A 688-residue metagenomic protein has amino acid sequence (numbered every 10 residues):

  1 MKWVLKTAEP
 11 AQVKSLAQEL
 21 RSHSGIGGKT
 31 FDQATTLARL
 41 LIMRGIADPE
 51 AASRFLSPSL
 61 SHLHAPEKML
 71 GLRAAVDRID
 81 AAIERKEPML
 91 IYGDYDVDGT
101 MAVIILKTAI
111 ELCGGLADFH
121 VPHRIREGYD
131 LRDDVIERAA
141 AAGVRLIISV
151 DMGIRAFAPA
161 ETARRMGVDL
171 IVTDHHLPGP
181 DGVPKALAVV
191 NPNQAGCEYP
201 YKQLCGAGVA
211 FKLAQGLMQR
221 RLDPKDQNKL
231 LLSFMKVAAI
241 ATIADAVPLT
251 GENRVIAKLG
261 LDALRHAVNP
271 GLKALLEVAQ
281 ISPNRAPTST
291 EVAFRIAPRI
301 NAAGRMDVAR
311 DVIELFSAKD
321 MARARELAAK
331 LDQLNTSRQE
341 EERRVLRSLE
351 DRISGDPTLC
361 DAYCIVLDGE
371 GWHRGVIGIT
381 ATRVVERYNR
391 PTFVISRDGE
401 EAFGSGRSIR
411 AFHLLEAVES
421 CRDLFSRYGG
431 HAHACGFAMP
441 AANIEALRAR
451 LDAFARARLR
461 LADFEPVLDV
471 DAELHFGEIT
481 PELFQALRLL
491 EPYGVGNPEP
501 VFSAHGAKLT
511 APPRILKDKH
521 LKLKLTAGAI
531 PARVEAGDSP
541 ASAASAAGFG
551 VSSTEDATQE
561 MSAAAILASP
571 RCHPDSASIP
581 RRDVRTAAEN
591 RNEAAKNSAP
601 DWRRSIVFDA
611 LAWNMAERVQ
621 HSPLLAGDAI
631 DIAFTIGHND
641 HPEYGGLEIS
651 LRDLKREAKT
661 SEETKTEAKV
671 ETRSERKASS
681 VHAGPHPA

Functional and structural regions predicted by a protein language model:
K6-Q12, L16-G25, F31-R145, M166 (+4 more regions): Hydrophobic helix-and-loop "lid/oligomerization" segment in the mid-to-C-terminal part of catalytic domains
D80-A81, P180-N191, G355-D356, A527-G528: Acidic-glycine-rich active-site phosphate/pyrophosphate-binding loop
I105, V183-D223, L231-I243: Short alpha-helices
E111, L116, R254-R352, E386 (+6 more regions): Acidic, two-metal ion nucleic-acid-processing modules in DNA metabolism proteins
R132-V135, D151, A156-A160, T173-H175 (+2 more regions): Short beta-alpha junctions and helix-cap segments that line functional grooves
V150-L204: Histidine/acidic-residue-rich, glycine-tolerant segments that coordinate divalent metal ions
G208, G378, T382, I632: Short alpha-helical basic/polar micro-motif
